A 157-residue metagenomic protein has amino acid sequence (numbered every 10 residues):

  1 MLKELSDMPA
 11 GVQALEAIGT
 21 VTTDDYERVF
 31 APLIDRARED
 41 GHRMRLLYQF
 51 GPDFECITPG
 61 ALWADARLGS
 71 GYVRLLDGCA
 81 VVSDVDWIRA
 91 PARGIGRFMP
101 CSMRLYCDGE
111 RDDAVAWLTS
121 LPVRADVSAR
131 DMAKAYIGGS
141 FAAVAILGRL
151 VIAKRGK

Functional and structural regions predicted by a protein language model:
M1-K157: Amphipathic, Lys/Arg-enriched alpha-helical "gate/interface" segment within cytosolic domains that mediates
